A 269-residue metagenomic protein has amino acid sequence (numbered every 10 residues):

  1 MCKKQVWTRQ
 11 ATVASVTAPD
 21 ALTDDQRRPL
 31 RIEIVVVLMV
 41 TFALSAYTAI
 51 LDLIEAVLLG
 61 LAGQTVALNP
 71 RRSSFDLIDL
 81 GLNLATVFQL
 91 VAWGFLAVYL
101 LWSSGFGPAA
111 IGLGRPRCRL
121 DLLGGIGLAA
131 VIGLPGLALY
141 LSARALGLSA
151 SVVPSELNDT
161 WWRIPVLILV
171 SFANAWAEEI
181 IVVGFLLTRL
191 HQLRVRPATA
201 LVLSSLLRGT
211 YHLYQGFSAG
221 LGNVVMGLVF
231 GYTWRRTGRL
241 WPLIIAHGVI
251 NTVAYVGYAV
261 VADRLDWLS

Functional and structural regions predicted by a protein language model:
M1-G107, V256-S269: N-terminal, membrane-interfacial amphipathic/helix-forming hydrophobic leader that caps and precedes the first
P29-V37, I78, L82, T86 (+6 more regions): Residue-level signature of transmembrane alpha-helical entry/exit and packing/kink sites in multi-pass membrane
E33-V36, D52, D121, E178 (+1 more regions): Acidic side chains
F42-A46, G133-L137, L141-S269: Transmembrane helix-loop-helix hairpins at the membrane interface of multi-pass integral membrane proteins
E55-L84, W102-N174, Q192-L193, R264-S269: Juxtamembrane helix-loop-helix connectors linking adjacent transmembrane helices in multi-pass membrane enzymes
